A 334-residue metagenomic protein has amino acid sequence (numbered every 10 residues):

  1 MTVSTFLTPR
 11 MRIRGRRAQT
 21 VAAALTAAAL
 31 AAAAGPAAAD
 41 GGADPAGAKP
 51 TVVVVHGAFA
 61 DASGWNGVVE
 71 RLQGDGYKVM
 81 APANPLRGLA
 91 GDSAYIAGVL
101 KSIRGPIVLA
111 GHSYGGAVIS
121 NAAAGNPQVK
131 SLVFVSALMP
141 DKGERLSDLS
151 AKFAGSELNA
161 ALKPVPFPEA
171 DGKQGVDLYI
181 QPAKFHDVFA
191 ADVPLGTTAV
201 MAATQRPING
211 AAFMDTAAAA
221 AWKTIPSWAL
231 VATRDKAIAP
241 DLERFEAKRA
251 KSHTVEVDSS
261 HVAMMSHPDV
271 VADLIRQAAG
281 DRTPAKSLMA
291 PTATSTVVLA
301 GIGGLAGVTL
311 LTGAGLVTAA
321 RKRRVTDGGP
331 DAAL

Functional and structural regions predicted by a protein language model:
G47-G105: Active-site catalytic motif of lipid deacylating hydrolases and related acyltransferases
V108-L109, L132, A229: Conserved alpha/beta-hydrolase fold motif
A110-G115, I119: Gly/Ala-rich beta-loop-alpha elbow adjacent to hydrolase catalytic centers
Q128-V129, F134-D171, N209: Flexible "cap/lid" loop of the alpha/beta hydrolase fold
R206-A250, T254-D258, M264-M265: Conserved serine/cysteine hydrolase catalytic core
M265-D281: Post-His helix in hydrolase/transferase enzymes
P284-L305: Extracellular Ser/Thr-rich, low-complexity/disordered mucin-like segments
V308-L334: C-terminal membrane-anchoring or membrane-association module
